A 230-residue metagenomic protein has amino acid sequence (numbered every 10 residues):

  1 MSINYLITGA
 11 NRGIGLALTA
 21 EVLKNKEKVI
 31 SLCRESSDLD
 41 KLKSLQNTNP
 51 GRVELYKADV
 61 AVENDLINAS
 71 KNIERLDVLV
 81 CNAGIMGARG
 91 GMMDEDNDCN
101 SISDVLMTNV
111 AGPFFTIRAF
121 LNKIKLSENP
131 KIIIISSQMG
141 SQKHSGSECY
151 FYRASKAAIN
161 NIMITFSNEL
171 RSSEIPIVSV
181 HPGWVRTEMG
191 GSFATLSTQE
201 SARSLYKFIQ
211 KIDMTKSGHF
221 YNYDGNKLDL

Functional and structural regions predicted by a protein language model:
T8, L76-M86, N109, I134 (+1 more regions): Rossmann-fold scaffold of SDR-type NAD(P)-dependent oxidoreductases
N11, G15-A20: N-terminal Rossmann NAD(P)H-binding glycine-rich loop of SDR-like oxidoreductase domains
L23-D40: Conserved glycine-rich Rossmann-like NAD(P)H-binding loop of the short-chain dehydrogenase/reductase
Q46-V62: Rossmann-fold cofactor-recognition segment
A61-R75: Conserved Rossmann-fold cofactor-binding substructure of NAD(P)-dependent oxidoreductases
D65, G112-A119: Conserved mid-core alpha-helix of short-chain dehydrogenase/reductase
I85-R89, M93-L106, A111-F115, K125 (+1 more regions): Catalytic loop of short-chain dehydrogenase/reductase
S179-V180, G191-L230: C-terminal helical subdomain
